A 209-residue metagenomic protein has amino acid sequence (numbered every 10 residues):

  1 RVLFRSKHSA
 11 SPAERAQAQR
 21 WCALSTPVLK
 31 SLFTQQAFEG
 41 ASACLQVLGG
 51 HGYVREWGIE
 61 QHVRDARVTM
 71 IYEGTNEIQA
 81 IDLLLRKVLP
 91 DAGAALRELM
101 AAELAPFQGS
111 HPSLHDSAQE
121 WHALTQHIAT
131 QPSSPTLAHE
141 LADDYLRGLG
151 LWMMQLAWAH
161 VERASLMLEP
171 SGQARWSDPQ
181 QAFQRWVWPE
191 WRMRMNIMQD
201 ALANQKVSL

Functional and structural regions predicted by a protein language model:
V2-L3: Short, small-residue-biased leader/transition segments that mark boundaries at the very start of proteins
S6: Gly/charged contiguous loops adjacent to phosphate- or pyrophosphate-bearing nucleotide/cofactor binding elements
S11-R20, T130-L137: Short, charged/polar, low-complexity loop and linker segments that flank or interrupt alpha-helical bundles
R15-T26, A174-P179: Glycine-rich, flexible loop segments associated with nucleotide phosphate handling
R20-E98, R185-S208: Alpha-helix capping/hinge segments and adjacent helical runs
G50, G58-H62, A101-L104, T136-D144: A glycine-rich phosphate-binding loop feature that marks nucleotide/adenosyl-phosphate handling sites
A80-L83, A95-A102, D116, E120-A123 (+1 more regions): Non-catalytic alpha-helical scaffold/packing segments enriched in small hydrophobic residues
P90, P106-L209: C-terminal amphipathic alpha-helical interaction region
